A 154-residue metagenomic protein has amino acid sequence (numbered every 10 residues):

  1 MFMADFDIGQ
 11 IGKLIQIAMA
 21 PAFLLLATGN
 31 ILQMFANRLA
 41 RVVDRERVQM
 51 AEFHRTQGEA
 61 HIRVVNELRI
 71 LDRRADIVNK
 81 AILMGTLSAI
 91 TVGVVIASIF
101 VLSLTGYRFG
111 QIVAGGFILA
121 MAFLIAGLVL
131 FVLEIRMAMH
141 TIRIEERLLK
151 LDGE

Functional and structural regions predicted by a protein language model:
M1-E154: Cytosol-facing regions at membranes
